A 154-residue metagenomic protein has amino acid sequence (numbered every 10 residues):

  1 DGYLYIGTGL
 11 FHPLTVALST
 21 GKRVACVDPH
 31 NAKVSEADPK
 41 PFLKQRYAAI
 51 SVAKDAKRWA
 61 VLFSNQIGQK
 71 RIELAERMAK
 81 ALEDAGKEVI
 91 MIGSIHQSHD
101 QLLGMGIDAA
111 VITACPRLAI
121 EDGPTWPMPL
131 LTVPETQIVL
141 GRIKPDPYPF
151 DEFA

Functional and structural regions predicted by a protein language model:
D1-T15, S19, I112: N-terminal glycine-rich phosphate/adenylate-binding segment common to multiple enzyme folds
F11-E88, H96-L103: Redox- and metal-dependent alpha/beta enzyme cores, enriched for Fe-S-associated oxidoreductases and cofactor-handling
L14, H30-A32, P116-A154: Peripheral docking tails and interdomain loops at the edges of cofactor- or intermediate-handling domains
S19-K22, G106, T125-M128: Short, structured coil segments at secondary-structure junctions
E88, I92-I95, V111-A114: A conserved acidic, glycine/proline-rich C-terminal tail/linker
G93-H96, T132-P134: Short loop/edge segments at beta-strand edges and connector loops that shape dinucleotide/nucleotide cofactor-binding
G104-A119: Structural recognition of alpha->loop->beta junctions
